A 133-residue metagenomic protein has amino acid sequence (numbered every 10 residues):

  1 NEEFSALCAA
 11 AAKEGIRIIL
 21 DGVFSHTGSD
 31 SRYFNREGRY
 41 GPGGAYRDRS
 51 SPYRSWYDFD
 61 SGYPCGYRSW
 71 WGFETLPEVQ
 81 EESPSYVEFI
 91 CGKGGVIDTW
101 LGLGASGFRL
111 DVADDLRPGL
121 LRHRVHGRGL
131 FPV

Functional and structural regions predicted by a protein language model:
N1-L103: Substrate-binding/active-site clefts of carbohydrate-active enzymes
I16-G28, A113-R117, L121, V125-V133: Aromatic-lined carbohydrate-recognition surfaces of secreted/lumenal glycan-active proteins
